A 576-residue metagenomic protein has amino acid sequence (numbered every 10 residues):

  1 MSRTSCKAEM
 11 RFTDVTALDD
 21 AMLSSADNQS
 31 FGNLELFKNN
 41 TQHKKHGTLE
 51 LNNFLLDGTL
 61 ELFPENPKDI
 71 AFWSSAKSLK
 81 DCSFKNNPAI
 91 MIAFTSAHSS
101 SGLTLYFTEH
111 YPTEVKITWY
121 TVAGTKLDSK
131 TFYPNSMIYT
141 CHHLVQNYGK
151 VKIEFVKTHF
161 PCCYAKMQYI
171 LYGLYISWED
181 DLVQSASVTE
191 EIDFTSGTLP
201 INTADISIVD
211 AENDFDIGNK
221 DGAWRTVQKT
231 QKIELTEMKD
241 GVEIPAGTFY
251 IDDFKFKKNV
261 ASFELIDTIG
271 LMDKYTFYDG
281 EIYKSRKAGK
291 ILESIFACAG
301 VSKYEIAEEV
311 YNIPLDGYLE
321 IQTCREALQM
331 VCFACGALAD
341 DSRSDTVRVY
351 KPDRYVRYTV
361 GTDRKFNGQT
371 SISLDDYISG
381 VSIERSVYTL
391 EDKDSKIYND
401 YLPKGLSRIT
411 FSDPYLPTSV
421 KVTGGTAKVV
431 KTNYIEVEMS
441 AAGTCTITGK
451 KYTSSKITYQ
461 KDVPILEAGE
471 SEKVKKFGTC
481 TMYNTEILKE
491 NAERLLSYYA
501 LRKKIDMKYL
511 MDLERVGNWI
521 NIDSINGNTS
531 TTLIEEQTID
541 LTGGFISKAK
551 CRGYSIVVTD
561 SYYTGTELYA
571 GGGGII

Functional and structural regions predicted by a protein language model:
M1-I282, Y318, F333-A334, K393-Y452 (+3 more regions): Assembly/oligomerization scaffold segments
D181-D205, A299, A468-A500: Short beta-strand/loop turn elements enriched in aromatics
T230, V516-G517: Loop/turn positions that initiate beta-strands
I291-E320, L496: N-terminal export/assembly leaders
E293, R325-F333: Solvent-exposed, polar/charged alpha-helical surfaces in well-ordered, non-transmembrane soluble domains, broadly
G336-V360: Extended amphipathic alpha-helical segments with heptad-repeat/coiled-coil character used for oligomerization, fusion
C445-K476: C-terminal, non-catalytic macromolecule-binding modules
S555-I576: Glycine- and charge-enriched low-complexity intrinsically disordered segments
